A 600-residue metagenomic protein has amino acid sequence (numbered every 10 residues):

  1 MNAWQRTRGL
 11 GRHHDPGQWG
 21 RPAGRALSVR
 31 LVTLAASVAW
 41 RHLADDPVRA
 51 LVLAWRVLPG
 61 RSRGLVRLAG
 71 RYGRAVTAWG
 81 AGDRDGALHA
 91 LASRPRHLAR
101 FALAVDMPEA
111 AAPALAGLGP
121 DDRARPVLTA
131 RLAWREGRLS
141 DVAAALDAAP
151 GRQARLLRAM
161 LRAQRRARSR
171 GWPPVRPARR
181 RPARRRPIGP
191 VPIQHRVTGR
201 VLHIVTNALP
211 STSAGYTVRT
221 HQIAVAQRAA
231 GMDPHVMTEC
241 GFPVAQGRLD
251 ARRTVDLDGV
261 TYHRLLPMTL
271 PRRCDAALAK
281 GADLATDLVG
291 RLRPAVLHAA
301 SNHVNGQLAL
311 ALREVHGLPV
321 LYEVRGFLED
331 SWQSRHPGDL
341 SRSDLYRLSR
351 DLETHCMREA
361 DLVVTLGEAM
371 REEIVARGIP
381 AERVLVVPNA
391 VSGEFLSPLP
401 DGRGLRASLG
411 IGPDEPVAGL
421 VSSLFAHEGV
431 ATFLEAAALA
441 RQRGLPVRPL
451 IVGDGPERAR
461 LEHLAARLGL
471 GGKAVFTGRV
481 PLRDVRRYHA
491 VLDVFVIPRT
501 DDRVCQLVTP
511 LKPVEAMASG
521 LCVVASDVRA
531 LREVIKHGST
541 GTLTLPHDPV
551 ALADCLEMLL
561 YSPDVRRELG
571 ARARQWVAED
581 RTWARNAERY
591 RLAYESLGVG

Functional and structural regions predicted by a protein language model:
M1-G80, M160-V260: N-terminal subdomain of nucleotide-sugar transferases
P187-G189, S397-I411: A short helix/loop element that forms part of the nucleotide-sugar donor recognition site in Leloir-type
V201-L202, G412-A437: Conserved donor-binding/catalytic core segment of Leloir-type glycosyltransferases
C240, D339, A369, A390: Carbohydrate-associated surface elements
R460-D484: Nucleotide-activated donor-binding/catalytic signature segment of Leloir-type glycosyltransferases, i.e., the conserved
I497, E515-A518, C522-A525: Short hydrophobic beta-strand element within catalytic cores of glycosyltransferases and related nucleotide-activated
H537-G538, T542-P549, M558-D564: Conserved acidic donor-binding segment of nucleotide-sugar-dependent glycosyltransferases
A551, M558, V565-D580, R591-L592 (+1 more regions): A short, well-ordered alpha-helix in the C-terminal region of glycosyltransferases
